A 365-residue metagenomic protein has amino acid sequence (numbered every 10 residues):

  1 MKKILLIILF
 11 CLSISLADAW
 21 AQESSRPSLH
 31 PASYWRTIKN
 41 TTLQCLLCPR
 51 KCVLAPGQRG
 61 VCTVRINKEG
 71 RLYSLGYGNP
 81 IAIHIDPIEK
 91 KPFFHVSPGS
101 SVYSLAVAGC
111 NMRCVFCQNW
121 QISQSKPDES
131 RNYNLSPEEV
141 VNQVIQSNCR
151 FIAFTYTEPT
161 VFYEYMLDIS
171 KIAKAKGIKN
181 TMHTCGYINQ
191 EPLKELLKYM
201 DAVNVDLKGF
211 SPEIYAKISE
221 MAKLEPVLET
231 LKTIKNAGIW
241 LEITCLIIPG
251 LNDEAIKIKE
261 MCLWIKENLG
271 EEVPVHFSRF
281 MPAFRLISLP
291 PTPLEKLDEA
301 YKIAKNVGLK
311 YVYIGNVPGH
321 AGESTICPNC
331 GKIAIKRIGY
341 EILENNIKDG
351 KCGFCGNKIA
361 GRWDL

Functional and structural regions predicted by a protein language model:
M1-I4: Positively charged n-region of N-terminal signal peptides that target proteins for export
F10, I14, D18-P56, L251-L365: Auxiliary Fe-S-binding modules of radical SAM enzymes
A21-C45, R50-A106, W120-Q124, E323 (+1 more regions): N-terminal [4Fe-4S]-dependent radical SAM core
L46, A108, M112-V115, K171 (+2 more regions): Core alpha-helical elements of the protein kinase catalytic domain, predominantly the helix directly N-terminal
Q58, C110, S211: A generic "binding-loop/recognition-motif" signal
G70-L167: Extended interfacial segments that mediate partner engagement and assembly in macromolecular machines
N134-E295, A300: Conserved AdoMet/S-adenosylmethionine-binding subsite of the radical SAM
